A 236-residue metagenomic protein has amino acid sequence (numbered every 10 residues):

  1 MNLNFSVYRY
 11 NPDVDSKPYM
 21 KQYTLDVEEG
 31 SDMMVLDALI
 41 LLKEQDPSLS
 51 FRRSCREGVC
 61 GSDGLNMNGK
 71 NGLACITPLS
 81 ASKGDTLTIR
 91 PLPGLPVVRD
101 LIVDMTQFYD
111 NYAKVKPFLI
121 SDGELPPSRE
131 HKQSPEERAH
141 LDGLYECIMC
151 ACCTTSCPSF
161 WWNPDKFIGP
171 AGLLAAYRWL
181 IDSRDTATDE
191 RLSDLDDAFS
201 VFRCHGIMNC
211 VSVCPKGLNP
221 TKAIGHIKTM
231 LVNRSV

Functional and structural regions predicted by a protein language model:
M1-F5: Short structural boundary motif marking the start of a folded domain
M20-M33: Short, contiguous acidic and Ser/Thr-rich linear segments
D26-E28, N66-K70: Short strand-turn-strand beta-turns centered on an Asx-Gly dipeptide
M33-D46, R90-V236: Ferredoxin-type iron-sulfur electron-transfer modules in oxidoreductases and energy-metabolism complexes
D46-R52: Active-site phosphate-binding and catalytic loops of NTP-dependent enzymes
C55-G64: Short, structured protein-protein interaction patches enriched in aromatics and acidic/basic residues, typified by
K70-I89: Glycine-rich phosphate/adenylate-binding loop and adjacent beta-alpha elements of nucleotide- or dinucleotide-binding
